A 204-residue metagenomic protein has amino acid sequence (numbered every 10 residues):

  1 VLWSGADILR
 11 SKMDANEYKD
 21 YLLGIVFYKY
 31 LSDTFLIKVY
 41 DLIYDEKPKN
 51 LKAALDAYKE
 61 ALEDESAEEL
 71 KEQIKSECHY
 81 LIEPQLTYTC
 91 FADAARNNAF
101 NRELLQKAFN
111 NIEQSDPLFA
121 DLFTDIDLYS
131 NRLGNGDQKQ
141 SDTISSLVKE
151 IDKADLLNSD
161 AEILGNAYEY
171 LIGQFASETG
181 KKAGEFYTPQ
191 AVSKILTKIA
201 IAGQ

Functional and structural regions predicted by a protein language model:
V1-G203: Non-catalytic, mostly N-terminal accessory regions of nucleic-acid modification and defense proteins
